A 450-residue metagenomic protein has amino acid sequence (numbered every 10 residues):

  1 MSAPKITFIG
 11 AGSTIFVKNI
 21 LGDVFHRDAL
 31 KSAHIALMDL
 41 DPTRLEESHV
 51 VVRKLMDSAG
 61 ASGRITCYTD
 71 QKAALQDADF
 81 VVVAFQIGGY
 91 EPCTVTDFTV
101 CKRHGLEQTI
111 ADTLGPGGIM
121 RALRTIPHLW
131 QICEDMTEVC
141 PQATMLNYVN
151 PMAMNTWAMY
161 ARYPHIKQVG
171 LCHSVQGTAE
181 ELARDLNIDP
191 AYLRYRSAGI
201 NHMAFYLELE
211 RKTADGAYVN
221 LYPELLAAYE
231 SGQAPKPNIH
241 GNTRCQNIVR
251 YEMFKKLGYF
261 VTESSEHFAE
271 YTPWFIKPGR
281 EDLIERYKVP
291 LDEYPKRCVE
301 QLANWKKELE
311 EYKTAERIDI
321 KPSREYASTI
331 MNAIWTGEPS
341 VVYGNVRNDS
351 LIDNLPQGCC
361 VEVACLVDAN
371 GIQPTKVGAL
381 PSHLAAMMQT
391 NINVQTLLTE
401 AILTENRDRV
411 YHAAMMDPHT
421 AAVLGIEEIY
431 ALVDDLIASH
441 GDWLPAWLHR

Functional and structural regions predicted by a protein language model:
I6-I35: N-terminal Rossmann-like dinucleotide-binding module
D28-L30, L55-S62, Y163-P164, L186-I188: Short helix-capping segments at alpha-helix termini
A29-R53: NAD(P)-binding Rossmann-fold cofactor-contacting core
R64-D77: Short acidic low-complexity segments
Q76, V82-V83, N147-Y148: Redox-cofactor binding/interface segments in oxidoreductases and associated redox assembly factors
E91-R162: Rossmann-fold NAD(P)-binding glycine/threonine-rich loop
I132-T213: Internal, well-ordered domain-core segments that constitute the primary functional module of diverse proteins
N187-R450: Long, compositionally biased stretches enriched for glycine and/or charged residues
